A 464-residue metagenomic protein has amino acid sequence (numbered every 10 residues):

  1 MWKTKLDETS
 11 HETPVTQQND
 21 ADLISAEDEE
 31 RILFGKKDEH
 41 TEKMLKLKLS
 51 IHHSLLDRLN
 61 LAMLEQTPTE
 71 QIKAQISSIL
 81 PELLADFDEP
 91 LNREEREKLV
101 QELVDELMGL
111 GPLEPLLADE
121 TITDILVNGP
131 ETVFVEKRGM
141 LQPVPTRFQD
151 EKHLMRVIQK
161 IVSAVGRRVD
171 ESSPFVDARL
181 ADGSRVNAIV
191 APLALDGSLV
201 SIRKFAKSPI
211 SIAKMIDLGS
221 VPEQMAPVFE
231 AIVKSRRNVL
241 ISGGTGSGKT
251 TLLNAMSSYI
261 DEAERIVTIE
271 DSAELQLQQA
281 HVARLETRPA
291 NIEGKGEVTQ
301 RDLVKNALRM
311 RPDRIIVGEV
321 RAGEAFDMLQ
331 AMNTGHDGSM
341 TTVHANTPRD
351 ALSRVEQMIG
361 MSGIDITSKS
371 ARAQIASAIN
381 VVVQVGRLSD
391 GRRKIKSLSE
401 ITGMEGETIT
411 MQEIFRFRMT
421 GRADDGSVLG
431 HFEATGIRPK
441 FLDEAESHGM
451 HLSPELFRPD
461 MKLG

Functional and structural regions predicted by a protein language model:
M1-Q142: N-terminal anchoring/assembly modules that precede and organize ATP-driven motor systems
M63-Q66, D86-R93, M108-D119, I161-A178 (+3 more regions): Active-site phosphate-binding and catalytic loops of NTP-dependent enzymes
D119, V127, T132-S235, S453: P-loop NTP-binding catalytic core
A206-D217, N254, S258-K305, L329 (+1 more regions): P-loop NTPase switch/communication element
I241: Hydrophobic anchor at the beta1->P-loop junction of P-loop NTPases
K249: Conserved lysine of the Walker
I269-A283, A307-G406: Conserved P-loop NTPase nucleotide-binding/switch module
G391-G464: NTP-binding/hydrolysis catalytic cores, primarily Walker-type P-loop NTPases
